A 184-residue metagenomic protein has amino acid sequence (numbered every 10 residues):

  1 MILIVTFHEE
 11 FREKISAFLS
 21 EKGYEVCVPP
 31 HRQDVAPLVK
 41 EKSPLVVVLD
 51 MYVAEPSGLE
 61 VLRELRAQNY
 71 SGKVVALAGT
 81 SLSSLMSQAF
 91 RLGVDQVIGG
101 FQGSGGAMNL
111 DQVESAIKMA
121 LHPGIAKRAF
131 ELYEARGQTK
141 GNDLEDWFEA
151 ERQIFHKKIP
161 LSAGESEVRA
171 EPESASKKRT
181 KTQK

Functional and structural regions predicted by a protein language model:
E9-C27: Two-component/phosphorelay signaling modules centered on CheY-like receiver
V28-V46: Acidic, metal-coordinating helix/loop segments flanking the phosphotransfer/catalytic sites of two-component signaling
K40-K42, E64-S71, L92: Conserved phosphotransfer cores of two-component systems
L45-A67, S81-L82: Conserved phosphotransfer microenvironments
V47, V74, V97-I98: Two-component signal transduction core modules
E60, T80-Q102: Alpha4 helix (beta4-alpha4-beta5 surface) of REC/receiver domains from two-component response regulators
S71-S83: A short, hydrophobic beta-strand element within the central beta-sheet of small alpha/beta folds
Q96, A107-L121: Receiver (REC) domain switch/output surface
